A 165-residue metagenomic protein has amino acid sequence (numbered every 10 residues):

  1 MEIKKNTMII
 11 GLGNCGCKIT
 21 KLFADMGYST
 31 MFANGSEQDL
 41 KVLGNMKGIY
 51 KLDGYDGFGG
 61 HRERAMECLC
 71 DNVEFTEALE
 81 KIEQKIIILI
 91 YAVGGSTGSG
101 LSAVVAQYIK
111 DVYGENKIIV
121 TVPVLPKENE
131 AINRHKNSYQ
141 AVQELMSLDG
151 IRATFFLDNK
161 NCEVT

Functional and structural regions predicted by a protein language model:
M1-T165: Tubulin/FtsZ superfamily GTPase core signature
